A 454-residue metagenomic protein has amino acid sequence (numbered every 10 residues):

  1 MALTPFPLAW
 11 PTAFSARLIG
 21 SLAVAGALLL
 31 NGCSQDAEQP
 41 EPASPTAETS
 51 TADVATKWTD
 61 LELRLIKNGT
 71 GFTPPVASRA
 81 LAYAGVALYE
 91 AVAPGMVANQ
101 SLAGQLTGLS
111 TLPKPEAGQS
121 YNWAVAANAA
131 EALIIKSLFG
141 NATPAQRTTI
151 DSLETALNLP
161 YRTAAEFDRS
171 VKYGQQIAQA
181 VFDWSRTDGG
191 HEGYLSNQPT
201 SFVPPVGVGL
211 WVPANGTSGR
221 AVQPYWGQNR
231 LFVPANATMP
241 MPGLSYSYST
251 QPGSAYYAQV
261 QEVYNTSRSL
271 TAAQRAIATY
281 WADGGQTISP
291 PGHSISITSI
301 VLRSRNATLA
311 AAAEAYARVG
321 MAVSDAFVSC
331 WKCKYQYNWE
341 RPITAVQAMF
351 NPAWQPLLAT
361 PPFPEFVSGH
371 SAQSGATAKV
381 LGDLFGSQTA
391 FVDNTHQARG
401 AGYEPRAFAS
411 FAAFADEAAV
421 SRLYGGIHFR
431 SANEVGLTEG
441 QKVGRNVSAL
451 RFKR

Functional and structural regions predicted by a protein language model:
M1-S15: N-terminal secretory signal peptides that target proteins for export/translocation
R17-S21: Sec-dependent signal peptide recognition, specifically the positively charged N-region followed immediately by
L29-G32: C-terminal motif of bacterial Sec signal peptides marking the signal peptidase cleavage site
S34-R454: Acidic/polar surface patches and capping/hinge elements
